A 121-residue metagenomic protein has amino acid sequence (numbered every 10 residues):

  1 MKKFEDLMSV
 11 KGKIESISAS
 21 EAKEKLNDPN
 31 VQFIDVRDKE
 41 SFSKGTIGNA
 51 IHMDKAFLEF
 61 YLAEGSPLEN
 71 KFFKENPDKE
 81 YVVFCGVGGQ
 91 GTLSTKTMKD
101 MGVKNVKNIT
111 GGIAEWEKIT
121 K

Functional and structural regions predicted by a protein language model:
M1-V31, K39-E80, G89-K121: Rhodanese-like catalytic fold shared by cysteine-dependent sulfurtransferases and DSP/PTP-type phosphatases
D35: Conserved active-site aspartate in kinases
F84: Short, surface-exposed ligand- or partner-binding patches at beta-edge/loop junctions that are enriched in aromatics
